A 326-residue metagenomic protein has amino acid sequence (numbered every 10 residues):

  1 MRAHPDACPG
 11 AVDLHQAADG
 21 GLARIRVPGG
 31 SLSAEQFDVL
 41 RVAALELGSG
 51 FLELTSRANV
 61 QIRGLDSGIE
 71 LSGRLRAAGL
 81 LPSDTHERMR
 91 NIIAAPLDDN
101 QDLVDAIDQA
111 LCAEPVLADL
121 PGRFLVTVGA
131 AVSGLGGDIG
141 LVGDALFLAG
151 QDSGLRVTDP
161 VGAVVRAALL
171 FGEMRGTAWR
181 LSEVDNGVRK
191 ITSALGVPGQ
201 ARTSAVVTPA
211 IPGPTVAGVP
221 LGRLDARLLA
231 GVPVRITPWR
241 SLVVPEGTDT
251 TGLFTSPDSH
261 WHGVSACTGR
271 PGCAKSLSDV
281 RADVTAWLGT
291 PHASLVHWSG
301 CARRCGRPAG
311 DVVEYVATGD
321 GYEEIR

Functional and structural regions predicted by a protein language model:
R2, D6, H15, G20-L148 (+4 more regions): Small-residue-enriched alpha-helical segments and adjacent helix-cap loops that form tight helix-helix packing
V116-A118, L170-T177: Secondary-structure boundary elements
A167-A168, V188: Intrinsically disordered, low-complexity Pro/Gly/Thr/Ser/Ala-rich repeat tracts
G176-R180, C305-G306: S-adenosylmethionine
S182-S204: Terminal amphipathic helices with adjacent charged low-complexity linkers/tails
